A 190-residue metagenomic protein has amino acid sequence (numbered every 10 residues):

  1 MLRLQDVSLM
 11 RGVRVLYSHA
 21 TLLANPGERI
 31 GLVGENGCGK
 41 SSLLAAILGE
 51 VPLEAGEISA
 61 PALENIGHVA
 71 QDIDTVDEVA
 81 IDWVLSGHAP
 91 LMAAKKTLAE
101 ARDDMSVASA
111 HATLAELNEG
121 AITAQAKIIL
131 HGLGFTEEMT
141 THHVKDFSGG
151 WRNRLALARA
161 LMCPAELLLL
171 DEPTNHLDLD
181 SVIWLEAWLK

Functional and structural regions predicted by a protein language model:
M1-K190: ABC ATP-binding cassette signature C-motif
